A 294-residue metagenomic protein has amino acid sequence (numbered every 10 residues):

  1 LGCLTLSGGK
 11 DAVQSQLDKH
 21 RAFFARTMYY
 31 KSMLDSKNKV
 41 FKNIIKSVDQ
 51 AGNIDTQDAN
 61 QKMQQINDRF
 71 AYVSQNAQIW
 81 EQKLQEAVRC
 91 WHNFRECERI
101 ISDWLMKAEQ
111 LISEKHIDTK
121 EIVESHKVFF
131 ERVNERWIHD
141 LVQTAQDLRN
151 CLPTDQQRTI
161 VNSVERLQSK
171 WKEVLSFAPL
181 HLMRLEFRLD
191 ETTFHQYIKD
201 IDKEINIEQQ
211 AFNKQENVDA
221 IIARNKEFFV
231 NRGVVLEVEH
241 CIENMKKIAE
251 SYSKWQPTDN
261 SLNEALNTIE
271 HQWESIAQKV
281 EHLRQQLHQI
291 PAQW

Functional and structural regions predicted by a protein language model:
L1-W294: Extended alpha-helical rod segments
